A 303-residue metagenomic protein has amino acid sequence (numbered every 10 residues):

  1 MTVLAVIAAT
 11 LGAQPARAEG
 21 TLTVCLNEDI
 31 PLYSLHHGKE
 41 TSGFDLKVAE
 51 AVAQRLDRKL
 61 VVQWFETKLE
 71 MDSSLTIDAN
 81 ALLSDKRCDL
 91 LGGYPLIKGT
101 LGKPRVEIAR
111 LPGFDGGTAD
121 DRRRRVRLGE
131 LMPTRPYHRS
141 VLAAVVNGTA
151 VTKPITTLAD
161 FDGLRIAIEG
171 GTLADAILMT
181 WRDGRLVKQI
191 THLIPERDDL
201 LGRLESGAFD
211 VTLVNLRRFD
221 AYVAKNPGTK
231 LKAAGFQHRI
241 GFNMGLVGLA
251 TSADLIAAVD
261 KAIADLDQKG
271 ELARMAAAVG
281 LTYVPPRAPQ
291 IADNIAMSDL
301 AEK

Functional and structural regions predicted by a protein language model:
A18-G102, L193: Extracytoplasmic small-molecule ligand-binding "clamshell" domains of the periplasmic binding protein/Venus flytrap
T23-E28, S42, G129, T157-D175: Short loop->beta-strand "edge-of-pocket" segments that line small-molecule binding or catalytic clefts across diverse
N27-D29, G116-E130, R135-A143, L216 (+2 more regions): Periplasmic-binding protein-like
H36, A49-F65, L158, G171-I194 (+1 more regions): Ligand-binding cleft/hinge of the Venus flytrap
G38, E50, K68-L91, K103-A109 (+3 more regions): Short helices/loops that flank or line small-molecule/ion binding pockets
S84, G92-R122, I177-T180, E205-I240: A ligand-binding cleft/hinge motif common to bilobed small-molecule-binding domains
T134-Y137, V146-I166: Flexible hinge/capping segments at coil-to-helix
I263-V279: Periplasmic-binding protein-like
